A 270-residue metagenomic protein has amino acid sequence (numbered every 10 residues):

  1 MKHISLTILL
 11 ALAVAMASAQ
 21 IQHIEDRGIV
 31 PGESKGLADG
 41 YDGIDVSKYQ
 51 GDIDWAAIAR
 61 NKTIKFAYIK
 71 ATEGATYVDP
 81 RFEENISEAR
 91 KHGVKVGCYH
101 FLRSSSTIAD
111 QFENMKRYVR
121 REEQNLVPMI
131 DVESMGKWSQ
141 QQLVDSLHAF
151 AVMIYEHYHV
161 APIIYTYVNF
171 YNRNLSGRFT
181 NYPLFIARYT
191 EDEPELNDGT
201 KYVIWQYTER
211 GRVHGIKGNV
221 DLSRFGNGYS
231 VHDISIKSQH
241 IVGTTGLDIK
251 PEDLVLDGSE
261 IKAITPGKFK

Functional and structural regions predicted by a protein language model:
M1-S5: Positively charged n-region of N-terminal signal peptides that target proteins for export
L10-S18: Hydrophobic h-region of N-terminal signal peptides that target proteins for export in Gram-negative bacteria
Q22-V46, F179-F269: Functionally critical loop-and-helix segments that line ligand-binding/catalytic clefts of soluble enzyme domains
D26-I53, A59, I69-A151, Y155-H157: Substrate-binding cleft of extracellular glycoside hydrolase catalytic domains
D52-W55, Y171-R173: Short, well-ordered alpha-helical microsegments
K62-K65, H92-V94, Q124, R178-F185 (+1 more regions): Glycine-enriched alpha-helix->loop->beta-strand junction motifs that scaffold or abut catalytic
T76, S105, Y171, E193 (+1 more regions): Flexible, glycine-rich phosphate/dinucleotide-binding loops and adjacent beta-alpha linkers at cofactor/substrate
L126-D198: Catalytic domains of cell-wall/extracellular-matrix polysaccharide-remodeling enzymes, centered on de-N-acetylation
